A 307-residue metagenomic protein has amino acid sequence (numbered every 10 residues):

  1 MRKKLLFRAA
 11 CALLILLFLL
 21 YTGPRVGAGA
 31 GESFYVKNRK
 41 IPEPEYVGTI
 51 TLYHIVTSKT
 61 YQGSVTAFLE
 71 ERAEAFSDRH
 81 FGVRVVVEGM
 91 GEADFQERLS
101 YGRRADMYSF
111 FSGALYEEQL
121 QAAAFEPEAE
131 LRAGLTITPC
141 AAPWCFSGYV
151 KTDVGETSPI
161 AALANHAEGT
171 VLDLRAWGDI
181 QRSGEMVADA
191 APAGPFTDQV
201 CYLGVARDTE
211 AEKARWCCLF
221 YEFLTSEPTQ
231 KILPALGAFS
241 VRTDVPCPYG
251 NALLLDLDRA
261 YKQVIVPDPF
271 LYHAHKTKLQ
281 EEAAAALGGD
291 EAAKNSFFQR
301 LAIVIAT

Functional and structural regions predicted by a protein language model:
M1-A114, I303, T307: Conserved N-terminal structural module of periplasmic/extracytoplasmic solute-binding proteins
V65, P234-T307: C-terminal capping/gating helix-and-loop segments adjacent to ligand/active sites or protein-protein/ligand interfaces
V85-L131, I137, T170-D179: Ligand-binding clamshell of periplasmic/extracellular solute-binding protein-like
G113-K151, T197-R207, H275-E282: Periplasmic solute-binding protein
C140, W144-F146, S183-R207, C247 (+1 more regions): Periplasmic-binding protein-like
A142-P195, L219: Ligand-binding pocket segment of bilobal, Venus flytrap-like solute-binding proteins
S147, A164, C217-T225, Q230-P234 (+4 more regions): Non-transmembrane alpha-helical segments in soluble domains of secreted/periplasmic/extracellular proteins
R182-S240: Extracytoplasmic/periplasmic substrate-recognition and gating elements
